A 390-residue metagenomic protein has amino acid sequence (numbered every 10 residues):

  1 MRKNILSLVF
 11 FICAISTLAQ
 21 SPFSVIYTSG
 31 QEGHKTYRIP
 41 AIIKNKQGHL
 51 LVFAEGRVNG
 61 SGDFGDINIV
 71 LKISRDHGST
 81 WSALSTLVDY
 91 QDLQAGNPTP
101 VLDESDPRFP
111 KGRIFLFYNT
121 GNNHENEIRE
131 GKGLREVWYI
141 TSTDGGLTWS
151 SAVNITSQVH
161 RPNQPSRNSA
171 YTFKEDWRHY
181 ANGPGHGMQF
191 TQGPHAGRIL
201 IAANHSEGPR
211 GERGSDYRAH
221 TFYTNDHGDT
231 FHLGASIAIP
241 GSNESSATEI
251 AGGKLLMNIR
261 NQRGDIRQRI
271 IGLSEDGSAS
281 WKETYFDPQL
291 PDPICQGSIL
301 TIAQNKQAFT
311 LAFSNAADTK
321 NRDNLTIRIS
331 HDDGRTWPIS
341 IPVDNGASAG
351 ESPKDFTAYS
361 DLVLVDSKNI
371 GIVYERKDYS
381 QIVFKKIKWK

Functional and structural regions predicted by a protein language model:
M1-P22: Bacterial Sec-dependent N-terminal signal peptides
Q20-K390: Asp-box/BNR beta-propeller blade signature and adjacent active/binding-site loops in extracellular glycan-interacting
